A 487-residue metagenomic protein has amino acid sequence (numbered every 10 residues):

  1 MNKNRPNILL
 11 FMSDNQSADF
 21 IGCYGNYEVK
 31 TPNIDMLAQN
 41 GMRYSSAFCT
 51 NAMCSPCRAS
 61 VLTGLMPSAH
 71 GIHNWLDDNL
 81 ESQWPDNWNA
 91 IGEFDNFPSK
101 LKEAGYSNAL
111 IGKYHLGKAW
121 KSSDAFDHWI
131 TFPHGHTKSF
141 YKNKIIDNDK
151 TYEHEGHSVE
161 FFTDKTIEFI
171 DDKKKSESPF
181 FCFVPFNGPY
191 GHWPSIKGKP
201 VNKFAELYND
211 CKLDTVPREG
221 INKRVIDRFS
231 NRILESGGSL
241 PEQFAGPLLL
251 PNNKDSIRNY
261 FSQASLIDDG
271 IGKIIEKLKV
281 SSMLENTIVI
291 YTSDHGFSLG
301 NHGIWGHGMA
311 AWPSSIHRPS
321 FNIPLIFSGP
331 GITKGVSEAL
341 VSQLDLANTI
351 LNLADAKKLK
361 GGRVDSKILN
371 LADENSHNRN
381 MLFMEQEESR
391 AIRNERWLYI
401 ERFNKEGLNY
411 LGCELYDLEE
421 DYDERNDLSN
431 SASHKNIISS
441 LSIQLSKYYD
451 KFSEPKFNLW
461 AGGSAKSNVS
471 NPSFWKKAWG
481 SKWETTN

Functional and structural regions predicted by a protein language model:
M1-P6, S13, S17-A18, R43 (+7 more regions): Long, internal low-complexity/basic segments
L10-F11, S17-N96, K100-Y106, H134 (+1 more regions): Active-site segment of extracytoplasmic enzymes that catalyze sulfate/phosphate-ester chemistry
S13, C23-Y27, M42-L65, H73 (+6 more regions): Short, solvent-exposed turn/loop segments enriched in Gly/Ser/Thr/Pro and often Arg
N33, N231-R232, S236-S239, Q263-I304 (+1 more regions): Metal-dependent active-site segment of extracytoplasmic phospho-/sulfohydrolases and closely related
L62, G135-Y152, G272-E276, V280 (+2 more regions): Substrate-binding rim/cap in mid-to-C-terminal beta-strand-loop elements of soluble/periplasmic
H73-E103, S107, H115-D214, R218-F261 (+1 more regions): Formylglycine-dependent
S122, D127-H128, P133-H136, F297-H307 (+8 more regions): C-terminal cap/loop subdomain of S1 sulfatases and analogous C-terminal strand-loop tails that border
S122-A125, F132, P194-P200, K277-I332 (+1 more regions): Histidine-centered active-site microenvironments of extracellular/periplasmic hydrolases and transferases
